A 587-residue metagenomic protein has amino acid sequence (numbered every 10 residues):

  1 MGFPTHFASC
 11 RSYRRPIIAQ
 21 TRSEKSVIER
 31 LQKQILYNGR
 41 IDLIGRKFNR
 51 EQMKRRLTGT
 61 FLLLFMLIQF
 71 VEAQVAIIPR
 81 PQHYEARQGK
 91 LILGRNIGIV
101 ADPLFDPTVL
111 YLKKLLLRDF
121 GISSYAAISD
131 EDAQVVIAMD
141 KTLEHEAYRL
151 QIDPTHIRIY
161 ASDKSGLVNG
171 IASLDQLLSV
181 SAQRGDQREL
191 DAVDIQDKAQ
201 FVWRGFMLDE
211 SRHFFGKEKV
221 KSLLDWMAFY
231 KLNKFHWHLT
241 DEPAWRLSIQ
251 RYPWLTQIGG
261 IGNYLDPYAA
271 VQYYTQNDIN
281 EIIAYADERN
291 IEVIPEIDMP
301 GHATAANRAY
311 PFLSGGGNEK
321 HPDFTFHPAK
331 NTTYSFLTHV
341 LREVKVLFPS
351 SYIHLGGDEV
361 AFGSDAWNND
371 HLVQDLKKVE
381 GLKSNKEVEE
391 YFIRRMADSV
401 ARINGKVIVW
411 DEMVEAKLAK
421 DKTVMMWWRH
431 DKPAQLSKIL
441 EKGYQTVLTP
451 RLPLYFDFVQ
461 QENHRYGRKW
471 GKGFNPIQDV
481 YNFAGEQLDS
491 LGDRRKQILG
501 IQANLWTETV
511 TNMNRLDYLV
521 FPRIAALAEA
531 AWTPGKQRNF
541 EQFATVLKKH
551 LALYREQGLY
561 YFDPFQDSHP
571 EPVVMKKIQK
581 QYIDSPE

Functional and structural regions predicted by a protein language model:
M1, C10, A19-S23, V27-A76: Bacterial Sec-dependent N-terminal signal peptides
Q74-F201, R515, A531-Q557, F562 (+2 more regions): Contiguous, structured surface segment used for ligand recognition
P103-L110, S165-N169, F214-E218, Y273 (+8 more regions): Soluble non-cytosolic domains of exported or imported proteins
P107-T108, F214-G216, E242-R246, P300-A306 (+7 more regions): Flexible loop/turn segments at secondary-structure boundaries
L143-Y352, N368, R395, S399 (+1 more regions): Feature activates predominantly on carbohydrate-active enzymes
G316-G317, D323-K422, R429-K432, L436: Active-site neighborhood of glycoside hydrolase catalytic domains
V407-E412, K417-T423, R429-E587: Flexible, acidic glycine-rich loops studded with aromatic residues
